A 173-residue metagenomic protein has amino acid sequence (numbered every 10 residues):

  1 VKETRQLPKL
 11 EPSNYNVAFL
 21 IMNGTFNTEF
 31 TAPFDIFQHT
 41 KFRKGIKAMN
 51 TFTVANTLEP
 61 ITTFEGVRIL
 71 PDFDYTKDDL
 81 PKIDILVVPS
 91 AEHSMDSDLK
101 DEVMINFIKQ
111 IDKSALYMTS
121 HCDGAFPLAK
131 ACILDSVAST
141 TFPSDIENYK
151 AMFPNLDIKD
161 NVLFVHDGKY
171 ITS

Functional and structural regions predicted by a protein language model:
V1-M118, F126-K130, I158-D160: Extended, subdomain-level signal for the structured scaffold at the beginning of enzyme domains
N14-N16, A138, K169: Residues that mark the start of a beta-strand
M118-T119, T140, K159, I171: Structural detector of well-ordered beta-strand residues that form the stable sheet scaffold of enzyme domains
C122: Aromatic-residue-lined binding/catalytic grooves and analogous aromatic/hydrophobic interfacial grooves in multimeric
P127, S144-D145, H166: Short secondary-structure capping/turn micro-motifs that flank functional sites
A131-C132, I171: Short secondary-structure transition/capping segments
D135-N161: A conserved active-site-flanking secondary-structure segment within enzyme catalytic domains
H166-S173: Conserved anion/nucleotide-ligand pocket segment
